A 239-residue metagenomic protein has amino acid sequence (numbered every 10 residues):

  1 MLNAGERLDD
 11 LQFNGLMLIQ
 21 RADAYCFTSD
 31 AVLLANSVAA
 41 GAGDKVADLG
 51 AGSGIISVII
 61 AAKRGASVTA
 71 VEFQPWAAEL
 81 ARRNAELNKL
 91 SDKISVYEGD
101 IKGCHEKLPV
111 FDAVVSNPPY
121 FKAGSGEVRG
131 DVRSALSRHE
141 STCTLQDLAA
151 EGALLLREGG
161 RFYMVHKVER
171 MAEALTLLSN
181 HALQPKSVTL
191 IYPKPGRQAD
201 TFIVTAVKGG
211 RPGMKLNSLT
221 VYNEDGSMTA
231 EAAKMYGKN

Functional and structural regions predicted by a protein language model:
F27, T142-A199: Conserved Class I SAM-dependent methyltransferase catalytic core
G43-G50: Conserved class I S-adenosyl-L-methionine
S53-A66: Conserved SAM-binding loop of SAM-dependent methyltransferases across substrates and taxa, primarily the Class I
S67-E72: Conserved SAM-binding motif I beta-strand of class I
A81-R82: Conserved SAM-binding loop
H105-V114: A short acidic, Gly/Pro-enriched loop at the edge of an enzyme's catalytic core that lines a small-molecule cofactor
P109, P118-D147: Mobile active-site "lid"/loop adjacent to the S-adenosyl-L-methionine
Q198-N239: SAM/dcSAM-binding transferase cores
